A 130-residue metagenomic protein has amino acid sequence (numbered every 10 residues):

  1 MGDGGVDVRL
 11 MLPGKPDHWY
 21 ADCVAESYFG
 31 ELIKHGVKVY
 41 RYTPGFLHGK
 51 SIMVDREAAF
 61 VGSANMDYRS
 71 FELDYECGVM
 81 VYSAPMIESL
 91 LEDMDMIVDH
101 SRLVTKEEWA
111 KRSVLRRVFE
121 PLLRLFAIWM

Functional and structural regions predicted by a protein language model:
M1-M130: PLD/PLD-like phosphodiesterase catalytic module centered on the HKD motif
